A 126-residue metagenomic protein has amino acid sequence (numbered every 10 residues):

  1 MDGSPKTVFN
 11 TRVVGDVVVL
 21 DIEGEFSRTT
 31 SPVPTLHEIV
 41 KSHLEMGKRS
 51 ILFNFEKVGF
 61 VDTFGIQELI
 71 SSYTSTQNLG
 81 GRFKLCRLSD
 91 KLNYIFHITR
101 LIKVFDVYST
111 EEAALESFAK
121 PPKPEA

Functional and structural regions predicted by a protein language model:
M1-S4, E125-A126: Short, Lys/Arg-enriched, disordered terminal segments
G3-K41: STAS-typified acidic loop motif
R12, C86, Y108: General small-molecule cofactor/ligand-binding pocket signal
D16, D90, E112: Residues that form or immediately flank small-molecule/cofactor binding pockets and catalytic motifs
F26-F105: Amphipathic alpha-helical interaction surfaces in cytosolic regulatory modules
V107-A126: A charged, well-structured terminal subsegment
